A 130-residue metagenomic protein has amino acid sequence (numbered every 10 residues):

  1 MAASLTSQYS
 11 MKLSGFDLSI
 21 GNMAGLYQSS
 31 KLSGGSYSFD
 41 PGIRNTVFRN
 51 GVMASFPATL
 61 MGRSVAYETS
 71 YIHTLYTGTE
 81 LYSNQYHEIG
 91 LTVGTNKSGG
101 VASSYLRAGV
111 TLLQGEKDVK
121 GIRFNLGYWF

Functional and structural regions predicted by a protein language model:
M1-A3, P41-N50, S83-I89, D118-I122: Residues that define the transmembrane beta-barrel architecture of outer-membrane proteins
A3-M11, N22-L26, N50-A58, L91-T95 (+2 more regions): Residues on the lipid-exposed face of transmembrane beta-strands in outer-membrane beta-barrel proteins
S10-S19, P57-A66, K97-L106: Short loop/turn motifs that connect adjacent beta-strands in outer-membrane beta-barrel proteins
F16-L60: Short helix-loop boundary/capping segments
S29-G35, G78-E80, K117-I122: Outer-membrane beta-barrel proteins
G35-G42, Y76-L81, T111: Extracellular loop and loop/strand-boundary signature of outer-membrane beta-barrel proteins
L60-L91: Glycine/small-residue-rich hydrophobic helix-like segments
Y67-L75, S103-G115: Transmembrane beta-strand segments that form the barrel wall of outer-membrane beta-barrel proteins
